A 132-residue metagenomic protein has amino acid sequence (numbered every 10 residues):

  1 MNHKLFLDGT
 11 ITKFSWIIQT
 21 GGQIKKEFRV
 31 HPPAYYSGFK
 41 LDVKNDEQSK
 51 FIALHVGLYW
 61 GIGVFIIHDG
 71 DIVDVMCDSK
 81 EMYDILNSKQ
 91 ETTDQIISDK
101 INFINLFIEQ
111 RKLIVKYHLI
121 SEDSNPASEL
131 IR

Functional and structural regions predicted by a protein language model:
M1-Q48: RNase H-like nuclease fold core
L7-Q19, A53, C77, S88 (+1 more regions): Generic hydrophobic/packing signal
R29-V75: Acidic helix/loop or adjacent segment enriched in Glu/Asp that either coordinates divalent metal
L58-R132: RNase H catalytic domain
